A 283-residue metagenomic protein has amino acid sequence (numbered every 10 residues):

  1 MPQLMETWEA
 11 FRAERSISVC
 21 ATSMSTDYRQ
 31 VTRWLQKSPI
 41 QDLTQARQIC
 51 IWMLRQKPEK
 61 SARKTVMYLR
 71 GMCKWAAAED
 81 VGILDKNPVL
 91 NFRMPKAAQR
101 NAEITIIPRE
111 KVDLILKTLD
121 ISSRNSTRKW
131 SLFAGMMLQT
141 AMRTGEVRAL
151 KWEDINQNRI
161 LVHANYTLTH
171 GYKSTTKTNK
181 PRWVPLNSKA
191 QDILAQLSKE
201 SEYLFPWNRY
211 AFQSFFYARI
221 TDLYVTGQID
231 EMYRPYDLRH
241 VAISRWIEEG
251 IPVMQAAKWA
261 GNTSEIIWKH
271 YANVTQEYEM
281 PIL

Functional and structural regions predicted by a protein language model:
M5, Q41-A46, K74-Q99, H163 (+1 more regions): Short, charged hinge/linker segments at domain and secondary-structure junctions
T7-K57, M72-W75, D222: Basic/aromatic-enriched alpha-helical hairpins
I17, I106, Y166-L168, Q191 (+2 more regions): Catalytic-site neighborhood detector that most strongly recognizes the C-terminal catalytic loop/helix of tyrosine
C20-A21, P58, N208, T263: Short coil turns linking two alpha-helices in DNA-binding domains
Q30-W34, K64, Y68-A78, Q139 (+1 more regions): Alpha-helical scaffold segments in carbohydrate-active enzymes
E59, R63-M67, I83-T144, R148: Basic, Lys/Arg- and aromatic-enriched nucleic-acid-binding interface segment
N91, A149-I193: Conserved tyrosine-mediated DNA breakage-rejoining catalytic core shared by Y-recombinases
L119-T127, T140, V184, D192 (+5 more regions): Short, basic (Lys/Arg/His-rich) helix/loop patches that form interaction surfaces in the mid-to-C-terminal regions
